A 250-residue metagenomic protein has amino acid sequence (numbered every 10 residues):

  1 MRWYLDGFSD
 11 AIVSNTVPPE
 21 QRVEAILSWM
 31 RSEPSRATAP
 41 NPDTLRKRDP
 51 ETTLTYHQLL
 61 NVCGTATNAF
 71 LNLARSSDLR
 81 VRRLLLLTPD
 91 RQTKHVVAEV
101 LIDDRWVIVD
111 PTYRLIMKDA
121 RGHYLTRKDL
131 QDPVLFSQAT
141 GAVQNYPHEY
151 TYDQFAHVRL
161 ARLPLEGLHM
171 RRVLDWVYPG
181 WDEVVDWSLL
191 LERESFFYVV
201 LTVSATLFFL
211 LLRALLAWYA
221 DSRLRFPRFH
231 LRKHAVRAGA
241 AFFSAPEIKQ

Functional and structural regions predicted by a protein language model:
M1-A11, S77-L79, L215-A220, A245-K249: Linear, non-domain "peripheral" regions
M1-Q58: Secondary-structure boundary elements
K47-R83: Short N-terminal edge-element motif at the start of the domain
N68-A139: Hydrophobic/aromatic-rich core segments of domains that either
Y113-V185: Extracytoplasmic/lumenal ectodomains and periplasmic regions of secretory and membrane proteins
V184-L207: Juxtamembrane/start-of-transmembrane alpha-helix segments at the extracytoplasmic/lumenal side of membrane anchors
A205-D221: Alpha-helical transmembrane segments
D221-Q250: Cytoplasmic C-terminal tails of single-pass
